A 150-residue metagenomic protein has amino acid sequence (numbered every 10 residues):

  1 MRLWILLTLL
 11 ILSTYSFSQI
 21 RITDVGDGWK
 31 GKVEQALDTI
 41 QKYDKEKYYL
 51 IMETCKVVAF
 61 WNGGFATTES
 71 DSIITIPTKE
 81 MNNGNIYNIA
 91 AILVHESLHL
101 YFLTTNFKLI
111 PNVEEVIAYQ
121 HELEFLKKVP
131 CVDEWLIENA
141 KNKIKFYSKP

Functional and structural regions predicted by a protein language model:
L3-S13: Sec-dependent N-terminal signal peptides
F17-G26, D38, I137-E138, N142-P150: Sec-dependent signal peptide cleavage junction
S18-I73, M81-N82: Auxiliary, metal-adjacent structural segments of Zn-dependent hydrolase domains
K32-Q35, N88, I92, V113 (+1 more regions): Extracytoplasmic/secreted proteins, especially bacterial periplasmic and envelope-associated proteins
I76-L93: Short pre-active-site segment immediately N-terminal to the catalytic Zn-binding motif
A91-T104: Active-site recognition of the HExxH zinc-binding catalytic motif
N106-L109: Flexible, surface-exposed loop/gating regions in the mature catalytic domains of secreted/periplasmic hydrolases
P111-F146: Post-HExxH zinc-binding segment in Zn-dependent metallohydrolases
